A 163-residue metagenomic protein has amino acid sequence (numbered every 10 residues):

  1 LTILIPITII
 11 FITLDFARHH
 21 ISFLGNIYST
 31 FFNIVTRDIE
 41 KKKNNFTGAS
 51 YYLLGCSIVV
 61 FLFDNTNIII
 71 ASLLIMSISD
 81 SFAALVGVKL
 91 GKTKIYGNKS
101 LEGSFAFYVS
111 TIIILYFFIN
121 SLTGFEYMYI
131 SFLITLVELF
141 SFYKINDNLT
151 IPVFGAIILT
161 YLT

Functional and structural regions predicted by a protein language model:
L1-I5, T13-F117, M128-L162: Interhelical loop and helix-boundary elements at the membrane-water interface of polytopic inner-membrane proteins
N120-G124: Alpha-helical transmembrane bundle and helix-membrane interface signal in multi-pass integral membrane proteins
